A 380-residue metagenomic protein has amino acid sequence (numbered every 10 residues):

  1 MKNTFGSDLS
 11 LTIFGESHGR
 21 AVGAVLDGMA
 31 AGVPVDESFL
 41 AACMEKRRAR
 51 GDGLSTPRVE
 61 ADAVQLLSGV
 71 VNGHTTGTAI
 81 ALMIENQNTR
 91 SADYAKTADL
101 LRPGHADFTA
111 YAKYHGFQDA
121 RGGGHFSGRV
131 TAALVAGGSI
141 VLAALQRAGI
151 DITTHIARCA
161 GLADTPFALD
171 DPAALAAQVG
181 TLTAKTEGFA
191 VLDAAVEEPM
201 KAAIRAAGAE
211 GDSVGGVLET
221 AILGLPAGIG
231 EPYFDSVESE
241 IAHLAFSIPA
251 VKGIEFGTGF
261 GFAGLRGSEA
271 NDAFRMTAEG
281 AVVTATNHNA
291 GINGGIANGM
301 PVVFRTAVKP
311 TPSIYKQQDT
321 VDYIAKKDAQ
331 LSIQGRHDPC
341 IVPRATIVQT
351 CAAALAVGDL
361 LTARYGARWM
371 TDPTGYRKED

Functional and structural regions predicted by a protein language model:
M1-D380: Generic N-terminal targeting/processing segments that precede catalytic cores or assembly contacts
